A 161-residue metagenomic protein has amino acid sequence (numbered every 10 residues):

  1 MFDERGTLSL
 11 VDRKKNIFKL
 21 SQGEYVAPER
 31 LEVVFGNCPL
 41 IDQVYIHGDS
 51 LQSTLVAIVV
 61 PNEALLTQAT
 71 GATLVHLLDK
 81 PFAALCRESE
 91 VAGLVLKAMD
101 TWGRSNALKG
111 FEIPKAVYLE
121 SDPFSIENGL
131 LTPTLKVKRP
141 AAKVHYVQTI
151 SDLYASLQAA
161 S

Functional and structural regions predicted by a protein language model:
M1-L108, P123-I126: AMP-binding/adenylate-forming catalytic core of the ANL superfamily
F18, Q43-Y45, L96, T101-S161: Conserved C-terminal "lid"/linker of ANL adenylate-forming enzymes
